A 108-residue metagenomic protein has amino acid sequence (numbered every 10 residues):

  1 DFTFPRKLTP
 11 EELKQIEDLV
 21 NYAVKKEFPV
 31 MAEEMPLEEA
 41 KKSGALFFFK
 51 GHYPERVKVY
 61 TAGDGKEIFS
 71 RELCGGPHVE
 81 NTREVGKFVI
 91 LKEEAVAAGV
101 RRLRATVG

Functional and structural regions predicted by a protein language model:
D1-G108: A glycine- and charged-residue-rich anion-binding loop/surface
